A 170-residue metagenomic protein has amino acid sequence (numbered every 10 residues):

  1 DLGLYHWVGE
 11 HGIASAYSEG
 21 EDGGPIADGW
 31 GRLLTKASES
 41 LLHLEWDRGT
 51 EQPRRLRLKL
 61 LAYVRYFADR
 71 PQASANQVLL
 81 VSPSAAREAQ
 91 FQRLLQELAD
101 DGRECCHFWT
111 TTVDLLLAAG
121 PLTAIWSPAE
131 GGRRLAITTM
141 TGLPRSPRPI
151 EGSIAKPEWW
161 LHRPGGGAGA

Functional and structural regions predicted by a protein language model:
L2-L42, R48-L58: Active-site metal-binding core of divalent-cation-utilizing nuclease and nuclease-like domains
T50-L58, A68-A170: Non-catalytic C-terminal interaction segments of nucleic acid-processing enzymes
